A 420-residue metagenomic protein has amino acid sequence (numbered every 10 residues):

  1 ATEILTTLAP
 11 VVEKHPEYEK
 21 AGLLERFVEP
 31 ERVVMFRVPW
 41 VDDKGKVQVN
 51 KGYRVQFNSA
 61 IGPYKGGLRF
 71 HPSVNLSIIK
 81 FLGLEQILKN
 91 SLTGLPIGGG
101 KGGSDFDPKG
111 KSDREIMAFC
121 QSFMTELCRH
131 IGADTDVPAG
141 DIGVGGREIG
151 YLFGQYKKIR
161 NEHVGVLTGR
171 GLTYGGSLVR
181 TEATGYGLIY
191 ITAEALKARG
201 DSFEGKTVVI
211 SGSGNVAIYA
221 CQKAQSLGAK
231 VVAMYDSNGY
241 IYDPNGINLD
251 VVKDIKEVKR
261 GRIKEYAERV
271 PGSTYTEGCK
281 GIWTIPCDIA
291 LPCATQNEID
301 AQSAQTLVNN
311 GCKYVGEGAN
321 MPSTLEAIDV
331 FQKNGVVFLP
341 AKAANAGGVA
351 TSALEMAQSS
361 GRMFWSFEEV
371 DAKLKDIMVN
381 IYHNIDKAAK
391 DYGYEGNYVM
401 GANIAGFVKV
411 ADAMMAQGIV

Functional and structural regions predicted by a protein language model:
A1-M35: Short, Gly/Pro- and small/polar-rich lid/capping loops
P16-L24, G94, I131-G140, H163-G165 (+3 more regions): Flexible, glycine/charged-enriched surface loops at secondary-structure junctions
A21-P108: Glycine-rich, N-terminal phosphate-binding loop and its surrounding beta-alpha-beta segment
H71, N90-E204: Glycine/serine-rich phosphate-binding loop and adjoining beta1-alpha1 elements at the start of nucleotide-handling
T168-G171, G176-T284: Glycine-rich phosphate/diphosphate-binding loop of Rossmann-like nucleotide-binding domains
A195, V308-V420: Adenosine-phosphate binding glycine-rich loop
G239-F338, A343: Rossmann-like adenosine-cofactor binding region
